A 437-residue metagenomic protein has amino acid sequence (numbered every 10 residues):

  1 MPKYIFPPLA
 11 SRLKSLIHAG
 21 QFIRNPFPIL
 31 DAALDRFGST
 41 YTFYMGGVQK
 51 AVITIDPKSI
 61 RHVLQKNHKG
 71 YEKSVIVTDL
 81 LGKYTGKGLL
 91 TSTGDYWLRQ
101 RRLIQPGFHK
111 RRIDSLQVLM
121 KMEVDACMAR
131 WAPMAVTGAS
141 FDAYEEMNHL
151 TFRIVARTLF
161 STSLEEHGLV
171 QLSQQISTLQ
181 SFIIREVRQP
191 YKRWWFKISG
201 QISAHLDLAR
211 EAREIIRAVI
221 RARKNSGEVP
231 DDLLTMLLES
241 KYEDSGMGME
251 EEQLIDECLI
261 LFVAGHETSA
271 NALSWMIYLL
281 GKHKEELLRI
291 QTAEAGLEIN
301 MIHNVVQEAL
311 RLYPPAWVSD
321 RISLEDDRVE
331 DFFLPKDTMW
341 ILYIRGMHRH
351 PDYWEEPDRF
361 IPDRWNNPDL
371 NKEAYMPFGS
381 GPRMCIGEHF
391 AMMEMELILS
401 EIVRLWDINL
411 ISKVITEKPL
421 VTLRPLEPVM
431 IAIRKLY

Functional and structural regions predicted by a protein language model:
M1-P8, E72-T78, Y96, R112-N271 (+1 more regions): Cytochrome P450 heme-thiolate monooxygenase catalytic core
M1-R99, S115-R130, E166, S203 (+3 more regions): N-terminal membrane-proximal hinge/A-helix region immediately C-terminal to the signal-anchor transmembrane segment
H18-G38, E214, A218, G296-E330 (+1 more regions): Conserved cytochrome P450 K-helix E-x-x-R motif and the immediately C-terminal K′/meander segment
L34-D35, V124-M128, Q174-T178, L297 (+2 more regions): Cytochrome P450 proximal C-terminal region
R99, P106, A264, V318 (+4 more regions): Cytochrome P450 heme-thiolate "Cys pocket" and heme-binding signature region
G227-D231, L287-N300, L312-F332, M347 (+3 more regions): Cytochrome P450 fold signature focused on the C-terminal beta-domain
H266-A293, E388-R404: Cytochrome P450 catalytic-core helices
L342-P368: Conserved cytochrome P450 K-helix/beta-meander segment immediately N-terminal to the heme-binding cysteine loop
